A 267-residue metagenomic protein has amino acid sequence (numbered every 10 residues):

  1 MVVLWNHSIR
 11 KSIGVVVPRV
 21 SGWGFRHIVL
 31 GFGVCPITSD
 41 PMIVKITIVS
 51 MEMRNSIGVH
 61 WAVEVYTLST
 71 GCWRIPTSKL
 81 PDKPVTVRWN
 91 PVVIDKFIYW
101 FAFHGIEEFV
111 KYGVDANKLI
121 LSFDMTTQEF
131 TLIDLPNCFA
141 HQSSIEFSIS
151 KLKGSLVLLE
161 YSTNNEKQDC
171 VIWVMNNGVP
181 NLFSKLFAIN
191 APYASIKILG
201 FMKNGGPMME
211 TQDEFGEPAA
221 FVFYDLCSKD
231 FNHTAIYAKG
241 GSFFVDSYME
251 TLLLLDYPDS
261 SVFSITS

Functional and structural regions predicted by a protein language model:
M1-S267: Short, conserved recognition motifs on repeat-domain binding surfaces
